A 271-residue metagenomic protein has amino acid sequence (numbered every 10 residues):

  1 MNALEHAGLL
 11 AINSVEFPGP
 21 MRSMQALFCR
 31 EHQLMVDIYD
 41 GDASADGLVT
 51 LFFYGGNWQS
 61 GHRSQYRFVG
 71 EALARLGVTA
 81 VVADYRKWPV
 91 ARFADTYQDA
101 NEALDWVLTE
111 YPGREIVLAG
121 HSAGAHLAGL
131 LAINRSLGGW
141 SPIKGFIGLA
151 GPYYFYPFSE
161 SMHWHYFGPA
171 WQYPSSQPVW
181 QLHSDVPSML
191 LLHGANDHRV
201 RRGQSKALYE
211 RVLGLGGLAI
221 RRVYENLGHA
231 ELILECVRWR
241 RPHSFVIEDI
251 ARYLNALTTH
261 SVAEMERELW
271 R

Functional and structural regions predicted by a protein language model:
N2-A43: N-terminal cap/lid segment of alpha/beta-hydrolase-fold proteins
D46-G56: Short beta-strand element of the alpha/beta-hydrolase
Y54-Q59, A195: Active-site glycine-rich loops that stabilize anionic/oxyanionic intermediates across multiple enzyme folds
S64-V81: Short amphipathic alpha-helix adjacent to the substrate-entry channel of hydrolases
E102-H163, P174: Primarily recognizes the serine-hydrolase "nucleophile elbow" in alpha/beta-hydrolase and SGNH/GDSL folds
D185, L191-H193, D197: Short beta-strand/loop motif that positions the catalytic acidic residue of the alpha/beta-hydrolase fold
H198-Q204: Conserved alpha/beta-hydrolase "acid-adjacent" motif
L215-R271: C-terminal catalytic histidine-bearing segment of alpha/beta-hydrolase fold enzymes
